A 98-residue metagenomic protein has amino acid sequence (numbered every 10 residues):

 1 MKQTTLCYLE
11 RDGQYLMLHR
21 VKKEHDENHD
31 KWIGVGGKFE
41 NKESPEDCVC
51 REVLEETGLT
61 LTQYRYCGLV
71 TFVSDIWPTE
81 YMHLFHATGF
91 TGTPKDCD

Functional and structural regions predicted by a protein language model:
M1-M17, V35-F39: Conserved N-terminal beta-strand and adjoining loop/helix that marks the start of the Nudix/MutT-like hydrolase domain
K2, E10, D26-E27, W77-T79: A generic fold-level signal
E10-Q14, K23, E40, T88-T93: Short, charged/polar surface micro-motifs in flexible loops or helix N-caps
L16, E24-H25, V73: Flexible, glycine-rich phosphate/dinucleotide-binding loops and adjacent beta-alpha linkers at cofactor/substrate
H29-W32: A positional/architectural concept
V35-C67, F85: The catalytic Nudix box helix
F72-P94, D98: Active-site-adjacent beta-strand/loop module that shapes the phosphate/pyrophosphate-binding cleft
